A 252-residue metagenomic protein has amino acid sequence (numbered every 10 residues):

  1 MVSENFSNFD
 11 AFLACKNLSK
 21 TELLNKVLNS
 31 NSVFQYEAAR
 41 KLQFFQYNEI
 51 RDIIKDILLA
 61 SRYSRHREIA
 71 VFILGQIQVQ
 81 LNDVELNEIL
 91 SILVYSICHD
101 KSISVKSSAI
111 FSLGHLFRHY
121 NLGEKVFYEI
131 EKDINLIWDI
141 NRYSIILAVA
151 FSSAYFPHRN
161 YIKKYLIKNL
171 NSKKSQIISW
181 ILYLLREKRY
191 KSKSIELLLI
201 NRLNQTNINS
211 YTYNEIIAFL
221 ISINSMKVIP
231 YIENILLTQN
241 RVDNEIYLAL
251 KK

Functional and structural regions predicted by a protein language model:
V2-A14, N29-Q46, R65-V84, S104-N121 (+4 more regions): Structural detector for internal amphipathic alpha-helices that build alpha-solenoid repeat scaffolds
L13-K26, Y47-L58, Q80-I97, H119-N135 (+3 more regions): Amphipathic alpha-helical scaffolding segments comprising HEAT/armadillo-like alpha-solenoid repeats
L23, L58, L74, L93 (+7 more regions): Generic leucine side-chain signal with a strong bias for well-ordered alpha-helical environments
N25-V33, L59-R65, C98-S102, N135-N141 (+3 more regions): Short coil turns that connect the paired helices of HEAT/ARM alpha-solenoid repeats
